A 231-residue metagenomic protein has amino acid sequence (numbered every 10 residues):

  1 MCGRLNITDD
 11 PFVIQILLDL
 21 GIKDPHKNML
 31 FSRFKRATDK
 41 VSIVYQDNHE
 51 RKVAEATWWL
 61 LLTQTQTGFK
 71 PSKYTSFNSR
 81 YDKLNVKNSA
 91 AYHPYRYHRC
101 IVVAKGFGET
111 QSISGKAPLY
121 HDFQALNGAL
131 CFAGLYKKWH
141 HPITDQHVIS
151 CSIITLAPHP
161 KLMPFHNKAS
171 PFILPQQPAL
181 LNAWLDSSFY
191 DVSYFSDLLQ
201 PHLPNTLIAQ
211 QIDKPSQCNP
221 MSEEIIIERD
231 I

Functional and structural regions predicted by a protein language model:
M1-I231: Short linear sequence motif anchored by a di-proline
